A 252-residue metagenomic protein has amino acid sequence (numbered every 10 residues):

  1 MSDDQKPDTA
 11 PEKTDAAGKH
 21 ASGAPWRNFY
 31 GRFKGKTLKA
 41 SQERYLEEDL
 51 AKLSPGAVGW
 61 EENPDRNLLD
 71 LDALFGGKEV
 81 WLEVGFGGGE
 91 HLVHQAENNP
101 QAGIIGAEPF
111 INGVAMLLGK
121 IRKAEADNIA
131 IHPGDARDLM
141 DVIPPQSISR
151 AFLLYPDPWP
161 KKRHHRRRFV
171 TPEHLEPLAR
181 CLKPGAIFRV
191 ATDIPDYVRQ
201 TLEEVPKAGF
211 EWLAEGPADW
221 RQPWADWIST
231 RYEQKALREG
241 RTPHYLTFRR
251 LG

Functional and structural regions predicted by a protein language model:
S2-V80, E90-E97: S-adenosyl-L-methionine
G87: Conserved glycine-rich SAM-binding loop
F110: Conserved SAM/SAH-binding beta-strand->alpha-helix loop
L118-P145: S-adenosyl-L-methionine
D141-R150, Y155: A short acidic, Gly/Pro-enriched loop at the edge of an enzyme's catalytic core that lines a small-molecule cofactor
V170-P184: A short glycine-rich, Lys/Arg-flanked "PGG" loop and its adjoining helix->strand segment in the class I
P184-T192: Conserved beta-strand signature within the Rossmann-like core of class I S-adenosyl-L-methionine
R199-G252: Class I S-adenosyl-L-methionine
